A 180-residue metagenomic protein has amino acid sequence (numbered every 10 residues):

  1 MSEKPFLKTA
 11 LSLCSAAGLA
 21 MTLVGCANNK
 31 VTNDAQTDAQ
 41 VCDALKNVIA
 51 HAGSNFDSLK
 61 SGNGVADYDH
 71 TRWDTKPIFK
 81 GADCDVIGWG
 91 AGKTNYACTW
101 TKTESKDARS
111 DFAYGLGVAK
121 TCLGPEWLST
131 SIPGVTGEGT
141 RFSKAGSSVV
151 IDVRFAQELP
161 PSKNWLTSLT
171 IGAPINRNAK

Functional and structural regions predicted by a protein language model:
S2-S15: Bacterial N-terminal signal peptides that target proteins for export
K8, M21, L166-L169: Intrinsically disordered/low-complexity terminal segments and short unstructured peptides
S12, A16-G18, I171-P174: Intrinsic disorder/low-complexity segments in short proteins, especially the signal peptide and propeptide regions
A17-G25: C-terminal segment of classical bacterial N-terminal signal peptides
V24-T94: N-terminal leader/targeting segments
V31-C42, L116-G117, I171-N178: Short N-terminal helix-initiation segments at or just after the protein's N-terminus
G81-G139: Long, charged/polar, surface-exposed segments that mediate recognition or autoinhibition
V118-K180: A charged, solvent-exposed segment within the mature domains of Sec-exported extracytoplasmic proteins
